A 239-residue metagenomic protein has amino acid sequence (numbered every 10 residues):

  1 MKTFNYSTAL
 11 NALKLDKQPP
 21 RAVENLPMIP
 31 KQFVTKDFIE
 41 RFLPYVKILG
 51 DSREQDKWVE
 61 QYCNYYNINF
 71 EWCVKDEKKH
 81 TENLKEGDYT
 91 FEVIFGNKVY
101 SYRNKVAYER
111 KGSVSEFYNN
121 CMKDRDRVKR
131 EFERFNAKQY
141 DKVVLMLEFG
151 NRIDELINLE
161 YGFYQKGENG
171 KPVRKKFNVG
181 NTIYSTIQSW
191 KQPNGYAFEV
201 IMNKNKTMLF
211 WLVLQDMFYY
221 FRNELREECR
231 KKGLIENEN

Functional and structural regions predicted by a protein language model:
K2-R103, E116-N239: Non-catalytic C-terminal interaction segments of nucleic acid-processing enzymes
V106-G112: Conserved catalytic cores of phosphodiester-cleaving nucleases, focusing on short active-site segments
